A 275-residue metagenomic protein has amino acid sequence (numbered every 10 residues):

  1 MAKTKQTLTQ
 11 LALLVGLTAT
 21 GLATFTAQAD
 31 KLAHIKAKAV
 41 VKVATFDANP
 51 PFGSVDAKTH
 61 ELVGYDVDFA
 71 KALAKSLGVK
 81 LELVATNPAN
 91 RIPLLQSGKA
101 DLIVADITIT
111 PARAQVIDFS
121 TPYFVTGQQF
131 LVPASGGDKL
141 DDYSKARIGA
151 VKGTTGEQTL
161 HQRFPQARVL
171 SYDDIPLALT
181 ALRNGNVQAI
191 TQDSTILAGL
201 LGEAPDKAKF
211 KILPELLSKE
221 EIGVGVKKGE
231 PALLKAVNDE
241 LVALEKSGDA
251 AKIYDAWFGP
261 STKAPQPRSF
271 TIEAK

Functional and structural regions predicted by a protein language model:
K31-D106: Extracytoplasmic small-molecule ligand-binding "clamshell" domains of the periplasmic binding protein/Venus flytrap
L32, V132-I148: Flexible hinge/capping segments at coil-to-helix
G53-A57, A70-V79, G156-D173, L201-P205: Ligand-binding cleft/hinge of the Venus flytrap
V67, E82-P93, S135, K152 (+3 more regions): Short helix-initiation/N-cap motifs at beta->coil->alpha
V67-S76, G136, A146-R147, T154-T155 (+1 more regions): Extended ligand-binding regions for polar small-molecule ligands
K75-S76, V84-A85, A89-L102, V116-D118 (+4 more regions): Short helices/loops that flank or line small-molecule/ion binding pockets
F124-L131, S194, A198-N238, P260-K275: Periplasmic-binding protein-like
T159-Y172, L241-K275: Ligand-binding clefts/hinges and TM-proximal coupling segments of bilobed small-molecule sensing domains
